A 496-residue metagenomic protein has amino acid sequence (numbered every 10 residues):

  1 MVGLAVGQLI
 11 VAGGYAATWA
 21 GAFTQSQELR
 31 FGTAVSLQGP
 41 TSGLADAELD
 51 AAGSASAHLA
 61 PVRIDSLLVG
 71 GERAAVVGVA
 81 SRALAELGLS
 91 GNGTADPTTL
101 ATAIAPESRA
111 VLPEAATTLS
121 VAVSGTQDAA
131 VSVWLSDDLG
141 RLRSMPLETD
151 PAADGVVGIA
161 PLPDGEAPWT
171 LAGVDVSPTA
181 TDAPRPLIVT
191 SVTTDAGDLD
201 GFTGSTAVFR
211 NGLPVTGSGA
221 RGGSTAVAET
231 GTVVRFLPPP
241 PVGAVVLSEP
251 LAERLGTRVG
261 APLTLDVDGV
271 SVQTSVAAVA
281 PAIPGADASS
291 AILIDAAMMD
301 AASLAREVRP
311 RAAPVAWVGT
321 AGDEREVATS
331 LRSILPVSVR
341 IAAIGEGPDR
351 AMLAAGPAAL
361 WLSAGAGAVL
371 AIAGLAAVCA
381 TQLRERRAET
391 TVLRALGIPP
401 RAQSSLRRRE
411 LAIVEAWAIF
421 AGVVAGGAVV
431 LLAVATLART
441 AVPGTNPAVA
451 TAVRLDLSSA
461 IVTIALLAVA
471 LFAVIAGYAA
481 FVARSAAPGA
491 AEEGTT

Functional and structural regions predicted by a protein language model:
M1-S108: Juxtamembrane segments of multi-pass membrane proteins
V6-F31, A380, V429-T440, A479-R484: Alpha-helical transmembrane segments
R30-F31, P168-A172, A226-G243, A280-A321 (+2 more regions): Small-residue transmembrane helix packing/gating motifs
D65-L255: Short beta-strand boundary microenvironments
T329-A371, T381-E385, L457: Peri-transmembrane interface segments
S363-T391, A476-A483: A hydrophobic alpha-helix feature that marks transmembrane segments and, especially, their cytosolic C-terminal ends
G374-A416, A490: Interfacial "coupling" helices/loops that link adjacent transmembrane helices in transporter permeases
V423-L467, A476-G489: Short helix-loop junctions at transmembrane helix boundaries
